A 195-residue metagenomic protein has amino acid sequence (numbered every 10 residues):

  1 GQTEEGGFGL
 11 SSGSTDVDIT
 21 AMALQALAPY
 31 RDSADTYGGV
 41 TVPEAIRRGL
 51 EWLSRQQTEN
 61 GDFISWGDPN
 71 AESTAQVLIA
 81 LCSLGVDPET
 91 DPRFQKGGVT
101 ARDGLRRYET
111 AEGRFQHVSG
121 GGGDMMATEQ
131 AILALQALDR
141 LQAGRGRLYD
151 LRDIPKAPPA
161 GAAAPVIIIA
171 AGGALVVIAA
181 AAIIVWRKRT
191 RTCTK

Functional and structural regions predicted by a protein language model:
G1-R48, T58-Q95, Q116-A143: An alpha-helical repeat/solenoid feature that recognizes helix-turn-helix modules
A23, L53, V77, G172-G173: Conserved hydrophobic/aromatic pocket- or pore-lining residues that grip, position, or stack substrates in active sites
R93, V99-R106: Extended hydrophobic/aromatic segments used for targeting, binding, or gating
G104, S119-A170, L175-I183: Terminal, non-catalytic domain-edge segments
R106-Q116: Predominantly the C-terminal beta-signal and adjacent terminal strand-loop region of outer-membrane beta-barrel
V177-K195: C-terminal membrane-anchoring or membrane-association module
